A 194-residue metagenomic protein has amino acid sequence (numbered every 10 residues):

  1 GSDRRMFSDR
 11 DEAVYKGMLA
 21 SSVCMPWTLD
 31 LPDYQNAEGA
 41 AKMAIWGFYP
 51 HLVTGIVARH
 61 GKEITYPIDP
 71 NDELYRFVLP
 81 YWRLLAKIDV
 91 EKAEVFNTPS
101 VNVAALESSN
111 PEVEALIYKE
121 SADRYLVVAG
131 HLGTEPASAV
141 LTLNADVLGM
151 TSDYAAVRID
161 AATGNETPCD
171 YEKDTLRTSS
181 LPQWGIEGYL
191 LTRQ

Functional and structural regions predicted by a protein language model:
G1-A155: Active-site-proximal substrate-binding groove within the catalytic cores of carbohydrate-active enzymes
H131, R158-D160, R193: Residue-level signal for short segments within beta-strands and strand-turn junctions of well-structured beta-sheet
A156-T175: Solvent-exposed beta-strand/loop surfaces of large extracellular or lumenal domains
D170-Q194: C-terminal beta-strand-rich structural cap/linker in extracellular carbohydrate-active enzymes
